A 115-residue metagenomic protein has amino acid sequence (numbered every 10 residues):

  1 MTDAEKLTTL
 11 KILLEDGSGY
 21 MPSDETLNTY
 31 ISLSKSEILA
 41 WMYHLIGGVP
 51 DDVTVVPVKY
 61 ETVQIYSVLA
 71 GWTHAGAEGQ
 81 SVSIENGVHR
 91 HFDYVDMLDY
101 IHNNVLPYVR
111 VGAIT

Functional and structural regions predicted by a protein language model:
M1-V56, Y100-T115: Conserved short "hinge" loops at termini or chain/domain junctions
V55-E61, I65-T115: Short loop/turn elements at secondary-structure junctions
